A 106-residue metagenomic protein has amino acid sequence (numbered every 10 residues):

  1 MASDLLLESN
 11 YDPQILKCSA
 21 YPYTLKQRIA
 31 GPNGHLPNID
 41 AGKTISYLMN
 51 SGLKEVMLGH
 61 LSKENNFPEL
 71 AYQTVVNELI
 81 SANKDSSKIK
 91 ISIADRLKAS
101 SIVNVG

Functional and structural regions predicted by a protein language model:
M1-K90: Cap/insert and terminal regions of metallo-dependent hydrolase folds
I89-G106: Short, basic/aromatic-enriched C-terminal tail that caps enzymatic domains
